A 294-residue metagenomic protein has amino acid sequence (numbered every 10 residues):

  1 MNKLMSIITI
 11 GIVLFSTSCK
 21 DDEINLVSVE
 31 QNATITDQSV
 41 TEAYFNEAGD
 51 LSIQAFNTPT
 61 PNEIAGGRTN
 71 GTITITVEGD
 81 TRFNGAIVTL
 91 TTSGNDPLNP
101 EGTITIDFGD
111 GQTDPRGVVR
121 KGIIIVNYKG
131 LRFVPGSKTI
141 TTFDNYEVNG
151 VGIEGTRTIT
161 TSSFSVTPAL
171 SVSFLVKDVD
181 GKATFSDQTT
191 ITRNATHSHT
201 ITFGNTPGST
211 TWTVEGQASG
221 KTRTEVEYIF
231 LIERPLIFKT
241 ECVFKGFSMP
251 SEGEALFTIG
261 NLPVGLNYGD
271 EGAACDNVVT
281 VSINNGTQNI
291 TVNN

Functional and structural regions predicted by a protein language model:
N2-I10: Sec-dependent signal peptide recognition, specifically the positively charged N-region followed immediately by
F15-S18: C-terminal motif of bacterial Sec signal peptides marking the signal peptidase cleavage site
D21-N294: Low-complexity, intrinsically disordered segments exposed to solvent
